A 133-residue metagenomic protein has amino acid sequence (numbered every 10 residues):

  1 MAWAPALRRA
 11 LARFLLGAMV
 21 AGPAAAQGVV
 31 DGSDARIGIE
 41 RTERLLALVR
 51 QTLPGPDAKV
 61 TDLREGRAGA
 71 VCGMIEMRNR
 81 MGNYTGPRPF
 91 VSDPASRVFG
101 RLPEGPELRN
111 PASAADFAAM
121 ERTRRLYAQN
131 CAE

Functional and structural regions predicted by a protein language model:
M1-R8: N-terminal secretory signal peptides that target proteins for export/translocation
R9-G22: Bacterial N-terminal signal peptides
Q27-E133: Cystatin/cathelin-like cysteine-protease inhibitor module
